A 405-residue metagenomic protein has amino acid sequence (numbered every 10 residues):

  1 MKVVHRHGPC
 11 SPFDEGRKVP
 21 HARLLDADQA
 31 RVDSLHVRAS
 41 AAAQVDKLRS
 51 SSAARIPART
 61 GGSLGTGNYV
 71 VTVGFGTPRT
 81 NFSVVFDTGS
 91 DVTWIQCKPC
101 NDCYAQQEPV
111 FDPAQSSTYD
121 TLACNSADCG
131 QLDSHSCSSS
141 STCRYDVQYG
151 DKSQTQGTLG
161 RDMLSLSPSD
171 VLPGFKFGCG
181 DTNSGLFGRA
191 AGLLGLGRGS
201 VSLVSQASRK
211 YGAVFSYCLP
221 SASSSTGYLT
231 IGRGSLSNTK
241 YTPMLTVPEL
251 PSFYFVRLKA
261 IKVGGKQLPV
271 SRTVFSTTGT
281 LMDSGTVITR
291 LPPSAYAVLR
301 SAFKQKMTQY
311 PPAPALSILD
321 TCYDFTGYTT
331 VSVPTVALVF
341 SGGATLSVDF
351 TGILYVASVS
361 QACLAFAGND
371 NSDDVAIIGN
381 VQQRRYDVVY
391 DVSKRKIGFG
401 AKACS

Functional and structural regions predicted by a protein language model:
M1-E15, A22, G76-P78, F86-T88 (+10 more regions): Aspartic protease catalytic domain
M1-S63: N-terminal zymogen propeptides
A30, A54-P57, S63-F175, D181: Signature of the N-terminal lobe/flap region of pepsin-like aspartyl proteases
D46-F75, E249-P269: Charged, flexible boundary elements
W94-Q96, G192-L203, L291-P292, D374-N380: Short beta-strand-centered segments at strand-helix junctions
C100-C124, A213, T239-L245, A297-S317: Cytochrome P450 catalytic domain signature, combining two hallmark sequence patches
T158-L258, T280: Eukaryotic endomembrane system proteins
